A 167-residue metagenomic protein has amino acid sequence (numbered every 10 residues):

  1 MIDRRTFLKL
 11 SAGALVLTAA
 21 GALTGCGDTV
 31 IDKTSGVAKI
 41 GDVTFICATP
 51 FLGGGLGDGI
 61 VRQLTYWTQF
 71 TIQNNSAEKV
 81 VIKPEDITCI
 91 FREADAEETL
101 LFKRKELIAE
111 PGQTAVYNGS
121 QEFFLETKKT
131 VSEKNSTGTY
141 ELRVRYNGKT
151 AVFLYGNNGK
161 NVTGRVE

Functional and structural regions predicted by a protein language model:
M1-T18: N-terminal secretory signal peptides and thylakoid transit peptides that target proteins across membranes
V30-V61: Low-complexity, acidic Ser/Thr/Pro/Gly-rich terminal tails and inter-domain linkers that flank the onset of structured
R62-Q69: Short, solvent-exposed loop/turn segments enriched in Ser/Thr/Gly
I72-S76: Asparagine-centered strand-capping/turn motif at beta-strand->loop junctions
E78-D86: Short, hydrophobic/aromatic beta-strand segments
L100-V144: Short, solvent-exposed, Trp/other aromatic-anchored flexible loops in extracytoplasmic proteins
K128-E167: Surface-exposed edge beta-strand/loop patches
